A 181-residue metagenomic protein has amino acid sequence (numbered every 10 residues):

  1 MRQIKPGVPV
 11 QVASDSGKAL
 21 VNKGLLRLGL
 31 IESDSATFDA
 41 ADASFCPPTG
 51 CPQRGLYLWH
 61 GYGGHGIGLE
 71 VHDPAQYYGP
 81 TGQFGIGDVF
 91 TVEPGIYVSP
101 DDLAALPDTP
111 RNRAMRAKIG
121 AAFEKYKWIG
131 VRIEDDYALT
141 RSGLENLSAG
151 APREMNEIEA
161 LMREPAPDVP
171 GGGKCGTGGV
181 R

Functional and structural regions predicted by a protein language model:
M1-R181: Active-site neighborhoods and metal-handling regions in enzymes and metal-associated proteins
